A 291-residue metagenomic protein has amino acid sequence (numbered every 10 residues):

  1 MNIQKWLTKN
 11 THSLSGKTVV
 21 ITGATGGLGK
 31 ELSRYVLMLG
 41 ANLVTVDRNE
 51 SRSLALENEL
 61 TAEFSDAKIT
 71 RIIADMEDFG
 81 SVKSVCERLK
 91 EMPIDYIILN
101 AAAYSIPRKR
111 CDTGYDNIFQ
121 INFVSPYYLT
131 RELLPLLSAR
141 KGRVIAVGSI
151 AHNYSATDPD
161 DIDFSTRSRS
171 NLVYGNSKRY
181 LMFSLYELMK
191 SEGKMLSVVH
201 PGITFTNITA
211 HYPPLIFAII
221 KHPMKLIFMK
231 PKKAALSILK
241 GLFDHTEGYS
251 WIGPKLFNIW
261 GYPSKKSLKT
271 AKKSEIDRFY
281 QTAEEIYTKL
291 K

Functional and structural regions predicted by a protein language model:
I3-V44: Canonical Rossmann dinucleotide-binding motif of NAD(H)/NADP(H)-dependent dehydrogenases/reductases, specifically
T22, I94-A102, N122, I145-G148 (+1 more regions): Rossmann-fold scaffold of SDR-type NAD(P)-dependent oxidoreductases
L39-A55: Conserved glycine-rich Rossmann-like NAD(P)H-binding loop of the short-chain dehydrogenase/reductase
A62-G80: Rossmann-fold cofactor-recognition segment
E87-E91, I121-V144, Y186-K190: Amphipathic alpha-helical dimer-interface segment in Rossmann-like NAD(P)H-dependent oxidoreductases
A103-P107, S138-G193, H200-I216, I220-K221: Catalytic loop of short-chain dehydrogenase/reductase
I106-I121, T166: Short alpha-helical oligomerization interface
V198, K221-L268, S274-Q281, E285-L290: C-terminal helical subdomain
